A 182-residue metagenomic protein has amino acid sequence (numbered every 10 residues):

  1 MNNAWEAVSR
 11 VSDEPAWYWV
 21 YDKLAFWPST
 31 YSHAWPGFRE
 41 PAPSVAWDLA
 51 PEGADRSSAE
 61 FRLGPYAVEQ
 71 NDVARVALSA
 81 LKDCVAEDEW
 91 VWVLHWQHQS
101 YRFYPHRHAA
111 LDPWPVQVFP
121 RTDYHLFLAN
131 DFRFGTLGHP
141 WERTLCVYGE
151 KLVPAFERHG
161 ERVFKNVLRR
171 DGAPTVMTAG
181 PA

Functional and structural regions predicted by a protein language model:
M1-A182: Structured alpha/beta or helical-core interaction and ligand-binding surfaces enriched in interleaved
